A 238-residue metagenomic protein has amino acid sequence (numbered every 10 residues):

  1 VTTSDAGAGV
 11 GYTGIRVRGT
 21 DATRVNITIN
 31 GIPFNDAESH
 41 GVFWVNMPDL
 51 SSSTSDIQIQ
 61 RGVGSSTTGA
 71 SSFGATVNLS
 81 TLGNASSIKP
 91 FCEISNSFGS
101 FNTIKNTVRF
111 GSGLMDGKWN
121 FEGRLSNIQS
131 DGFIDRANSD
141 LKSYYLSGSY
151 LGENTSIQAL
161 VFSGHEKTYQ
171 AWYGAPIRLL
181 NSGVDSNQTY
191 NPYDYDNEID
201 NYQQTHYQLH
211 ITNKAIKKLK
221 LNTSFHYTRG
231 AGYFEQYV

Functional and structural regions predicted by a protein language model:
V1, D56-Q58, V77-L79, T223: Non-catalytic regulatory/gating segments with a bias toward low-complexity or hydrophobic composition
V1-P33, D49, S55: Extracytoplasmic beta-strand/coil segments of soluble accessory domains associated with Gram-negative outer-membrane
T13-R16, T28, W44-D49, I59 (+2 more regions): N-terminal periplasmic accessory domains that precede and gate Gram-negative outer-membrane beta-barrel machines
P33-R61, S80, L179-L180: Short acidic/polar hinge/loop motifs at secondary-structure boundaries that mediate gating or recognition
S39-H40, I59-R61, P90-E93, N127-D131 (+3 more regions): Extracytoplasmic loops and strand-loop junctions of Gram-negative outer membrane beta-barrel proteins
S97-Q129, I134-A171, I199-Y202, Y207-I216: Transmembrane beta-barrel wall of Gram-negative outer-membrane proteins
S156-Y207, G230-Q236: Flexible loop and strand-edge segments within Gram-negative outer membrane beta-barrel domains
Q203, A215-V238: Replace "related TpsB outer-membrane translocases also match" with "some related outer-membrane beta-barrels such as
